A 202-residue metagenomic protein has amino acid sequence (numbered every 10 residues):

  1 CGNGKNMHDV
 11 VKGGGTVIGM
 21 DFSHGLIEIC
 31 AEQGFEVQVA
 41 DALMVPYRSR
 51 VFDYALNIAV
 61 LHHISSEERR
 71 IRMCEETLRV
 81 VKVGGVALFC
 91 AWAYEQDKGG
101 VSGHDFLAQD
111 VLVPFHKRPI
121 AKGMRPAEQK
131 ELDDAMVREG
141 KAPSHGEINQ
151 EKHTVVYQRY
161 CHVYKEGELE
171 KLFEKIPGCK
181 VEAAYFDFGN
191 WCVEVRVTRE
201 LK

Functional and structural regions predicted by a protein language model:
G2-Y47, R72-E75, V83-K202: Class I (Rossmann-like) S-adenosyl-L-methionine-dependent methyltransferase catalytic domain, capturing the SAM-binding
F52-D53: Local beta-strand N-terminus motif with an aromatic residue
L56: A conserved beta-strand element that flanks and buttresses the S-adenosyl-L-methionine
A59-H63: Short catalytic micro-motifs in class I SAM-dependent methyltransferases
I64-E76: A short, conserved alpha-helix within the catalytic core of class I
R79: Basic phosphate/pyrophosphate-binding loop/patch that engages nucleotide-derived ligands
